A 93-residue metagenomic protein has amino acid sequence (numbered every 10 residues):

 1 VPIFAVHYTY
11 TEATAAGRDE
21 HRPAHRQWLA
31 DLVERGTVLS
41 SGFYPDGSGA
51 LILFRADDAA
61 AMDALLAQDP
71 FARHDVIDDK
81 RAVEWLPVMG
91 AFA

Functional and structural regions predicted by a protein language model:
V1-A93: Conserved, structured core segments of small domains
